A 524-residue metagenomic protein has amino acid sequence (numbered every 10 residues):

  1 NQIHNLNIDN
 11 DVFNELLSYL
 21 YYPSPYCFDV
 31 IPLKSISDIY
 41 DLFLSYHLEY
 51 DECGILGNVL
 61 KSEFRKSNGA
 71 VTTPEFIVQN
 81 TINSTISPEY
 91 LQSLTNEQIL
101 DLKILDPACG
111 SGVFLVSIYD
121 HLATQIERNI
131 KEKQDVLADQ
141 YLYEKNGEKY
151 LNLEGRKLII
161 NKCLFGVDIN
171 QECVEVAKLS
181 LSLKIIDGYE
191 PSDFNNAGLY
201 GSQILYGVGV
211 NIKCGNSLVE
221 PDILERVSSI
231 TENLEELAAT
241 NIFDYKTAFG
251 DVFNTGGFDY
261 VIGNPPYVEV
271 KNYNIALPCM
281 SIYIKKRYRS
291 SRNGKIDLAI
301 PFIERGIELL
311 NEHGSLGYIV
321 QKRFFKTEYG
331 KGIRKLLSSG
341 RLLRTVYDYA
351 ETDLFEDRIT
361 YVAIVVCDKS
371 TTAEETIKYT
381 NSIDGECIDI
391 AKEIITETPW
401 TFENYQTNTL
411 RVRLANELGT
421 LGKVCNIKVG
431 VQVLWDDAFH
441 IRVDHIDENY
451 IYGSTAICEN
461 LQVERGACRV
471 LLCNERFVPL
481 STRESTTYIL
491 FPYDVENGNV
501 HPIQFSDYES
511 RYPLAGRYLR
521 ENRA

Functional and structural regions predicted by a protein language model:
N1-H121, F165-V176, G215-P221, T247-A248 (+2 more regions): Preference for the N-terminal adenyl/adenosyl cofactor-binding alpha/beta module
L6, Y26-D29, S67, V71 (+9 more regions): Hydrophobic alpha-helical scaffolding
Y21, L44, L48, I82 (+9 more regions): Hydrophobic/aromatic-lined pockets within catalytic cores
Y26, E63-F64, E89-K103, L151 (+8 more regions): Flexible, glycine/threonine-enriched loop-and-boundary segments that flank and lead into catalytic domains of large
Y50-E52, I223-R226, I377, S481-S485 (+1 more regions): Short conserved micro-motifs at the rims of enzyme active sites and ligand-binding pockets
T72-T73, V116, A123, V174 (+3 more regions): Signature of N6-adenine DNA methyltransferases within the class I
S93-D101, L122-I159, I185-V208: Flexible phosphate/Mg2+-sensing switch loops adjacent to catalytic phosphate-binding sites
I300, I307-E308, P399, E403-A524: Polybasic, glycine- and aromatic-enriched phosphate-binding surface used to engage nucleic acids
